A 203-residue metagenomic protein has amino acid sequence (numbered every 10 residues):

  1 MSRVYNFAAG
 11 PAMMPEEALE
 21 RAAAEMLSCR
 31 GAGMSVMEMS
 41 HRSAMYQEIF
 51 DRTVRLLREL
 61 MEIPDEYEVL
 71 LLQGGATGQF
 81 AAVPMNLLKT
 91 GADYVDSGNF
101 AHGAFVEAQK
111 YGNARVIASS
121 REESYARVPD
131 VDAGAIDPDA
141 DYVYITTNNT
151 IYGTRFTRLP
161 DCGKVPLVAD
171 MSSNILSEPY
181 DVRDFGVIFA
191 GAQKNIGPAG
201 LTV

Functional and structural regions predicted by a protein language model:
R3-V54: A glycine-/small-polar-enriched, mobile loop at the entrance of the PLP active site in fold-type I
N6-A8, V69-Q73, Y94-D96, V116-S119 (+3 more regions): General beta-strand structural signal in soluble alpha/beta enzymes
G10, A108, S120-I175, V187: Active-site phosphate-binding strand-loop segment of PLP-dependent enzymes
A24-G31, R55, E59-I63, K110-N113 (+1 more regions): Generic secondary-structure signature for well-ordered alpha-helical cores
M34-Q79, N99, V106-E107: Conserved N-terminal alpha-helix of the aminotransferase class I/II PLP-enzyme fold
T77-V143: PLP-dependent aminotransferase-like
G103-F105, S124-P129, L176-Y180, G197-L201: Short, charged, surface-exposed secondary-structure boundary motifs
F185-V203: Active-site PLP attachment segment
